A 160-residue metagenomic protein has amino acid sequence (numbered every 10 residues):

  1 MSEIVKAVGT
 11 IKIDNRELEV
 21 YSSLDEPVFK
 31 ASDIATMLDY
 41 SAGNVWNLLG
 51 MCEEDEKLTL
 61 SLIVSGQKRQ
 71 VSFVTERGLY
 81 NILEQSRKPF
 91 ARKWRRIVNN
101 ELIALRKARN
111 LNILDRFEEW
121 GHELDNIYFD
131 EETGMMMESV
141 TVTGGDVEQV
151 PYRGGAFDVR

Functional and structural regions predicted by a protein language model:
M1-A42, V64-R160: Positively charged, aromatic-accented nucleic-acid-binding surfaces
G43-C52: Major-groove recognition helix of helix-turn-helix-like DNA-binding domains
M51-T59: Short, solvent-exposed alpha-helical "recognition" segments
